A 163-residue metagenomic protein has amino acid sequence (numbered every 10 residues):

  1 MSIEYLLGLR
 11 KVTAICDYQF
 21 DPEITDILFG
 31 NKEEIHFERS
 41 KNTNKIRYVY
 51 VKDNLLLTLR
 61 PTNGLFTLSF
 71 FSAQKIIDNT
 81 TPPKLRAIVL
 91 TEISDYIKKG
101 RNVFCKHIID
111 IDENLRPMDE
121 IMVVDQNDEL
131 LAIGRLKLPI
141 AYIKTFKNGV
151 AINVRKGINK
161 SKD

Functional and structural regions predicted by a protein language model:
M1: Acidic, glycine-rich loop-and-beta core segments that form the ion-binding/anion-interacting portion of active sites
L7-F20, I24-H36, V51-D110, N114-P117 (+1 more regions): Beta-strand/loop-dominated core regions that host nucleotide or nucleotide-derived cofactor-binding catalytic loops
N42: Short, surface-exposed beta-strand/loop patches at domain edges that form aromatic-rich interfacial subsites
I46-R47: Intrinsically disordered, low-complexity regulatory regions in eukaryotic proteins
